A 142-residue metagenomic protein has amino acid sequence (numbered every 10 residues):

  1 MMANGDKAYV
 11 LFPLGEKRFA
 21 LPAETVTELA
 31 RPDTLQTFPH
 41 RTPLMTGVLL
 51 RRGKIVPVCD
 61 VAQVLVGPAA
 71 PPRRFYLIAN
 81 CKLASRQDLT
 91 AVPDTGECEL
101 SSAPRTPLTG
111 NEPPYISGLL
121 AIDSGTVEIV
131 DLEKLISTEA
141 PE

Functional and structural regions predicted by a protein language model:
M1-E142: An acidic, low-aromatic, low-complexity terminal/linker signal
